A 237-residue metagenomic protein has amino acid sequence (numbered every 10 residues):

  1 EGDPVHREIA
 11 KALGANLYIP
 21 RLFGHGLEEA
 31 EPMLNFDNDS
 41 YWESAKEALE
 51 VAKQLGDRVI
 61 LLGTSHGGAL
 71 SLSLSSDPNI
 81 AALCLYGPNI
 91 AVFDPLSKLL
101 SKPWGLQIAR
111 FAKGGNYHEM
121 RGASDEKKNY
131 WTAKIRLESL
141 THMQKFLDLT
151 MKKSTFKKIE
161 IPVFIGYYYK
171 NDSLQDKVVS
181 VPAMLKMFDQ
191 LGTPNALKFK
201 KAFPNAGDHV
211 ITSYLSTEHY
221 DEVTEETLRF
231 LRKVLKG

Functional and structural regions predicted by a protein language model:
E1-G14, I19-L22: Short, surface-exposed "cap/lid" segments of acyl-processing enzymes
R21-G26, N89: Short beta-to-alpha linker loops that shape the active-site pocket of alpha/beta-hydrolase fold enzymes
G24, A202-S216: Histidine-bearing beta->alpha loop at or near hydrolase active sites
L27-L55: Catalytic nucleophile-loop/oxyanion-hole region of alpha/beta-hydrolase and closely related hydrolase-like folds
L62-G67, S71: Gly/Ala-rich beta-loop-alpha elbow adjacent to hydrolase catalytic centers
C84-P95: Active-site nucleophile loop of the alpha/beta-hydrolase fold
K128-G207, E222-R232: Serine-hydrolase catalytic core
